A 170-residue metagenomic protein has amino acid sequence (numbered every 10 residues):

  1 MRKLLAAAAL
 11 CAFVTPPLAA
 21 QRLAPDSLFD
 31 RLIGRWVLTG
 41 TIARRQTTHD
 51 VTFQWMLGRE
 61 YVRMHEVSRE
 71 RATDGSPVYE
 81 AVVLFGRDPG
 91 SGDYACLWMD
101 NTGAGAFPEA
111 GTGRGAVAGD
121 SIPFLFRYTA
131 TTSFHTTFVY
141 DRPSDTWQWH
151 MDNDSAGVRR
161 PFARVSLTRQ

Functional and structural regions predicted by a protein language model:
L4-V14: Sec-dependent N-terminal signal peptides
V14-T15, S121: Selective for proline/serine-rich intrinsically disordered segments in cytosolic/nuclear regulatory regions
P16-A20: Sec/Tat signal peptide C-region and signal peptidase I cleavage site
Q21-Q170: Hydrophobic small-molecule pocket/channel-lining residues, especially in calycin-type beta-barrels
